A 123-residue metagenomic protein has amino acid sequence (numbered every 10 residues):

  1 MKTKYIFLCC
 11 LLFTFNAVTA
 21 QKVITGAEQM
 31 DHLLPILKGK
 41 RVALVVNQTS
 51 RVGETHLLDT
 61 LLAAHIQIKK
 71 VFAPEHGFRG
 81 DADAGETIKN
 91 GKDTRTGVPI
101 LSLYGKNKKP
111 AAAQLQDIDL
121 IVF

Functional and structural regions predicted by a protein language model:
M1-K22: Bacterial Sec-dependent N-terminal signal peptides
K22-Q67: N-terminal phosphate-binding or glycine-rich loops at protein starts, especially the Walker A/P-loop of NTPases
K40-R41, Q116-L120: Short acidic/histidine-rich motifs immediately flanking catalytic phosphotransfer sites in two-component signaling
V52-H56, R79-A82, P110-A111: Extracytoplasmic/secreted cell-surface and envelope-processing proteins
A63, H76-R79, E86-K89: A cross-family phosphate/adenosyl-ligand binding-site feature
K69-G77: Short internal beta-strands
K89-I118: Glycine-rich oxoanion-binding loops at beta->alpha junctions
F123: Redox-cofactor binding/interface segments in oxidoreductases and associated redox assembly factors
